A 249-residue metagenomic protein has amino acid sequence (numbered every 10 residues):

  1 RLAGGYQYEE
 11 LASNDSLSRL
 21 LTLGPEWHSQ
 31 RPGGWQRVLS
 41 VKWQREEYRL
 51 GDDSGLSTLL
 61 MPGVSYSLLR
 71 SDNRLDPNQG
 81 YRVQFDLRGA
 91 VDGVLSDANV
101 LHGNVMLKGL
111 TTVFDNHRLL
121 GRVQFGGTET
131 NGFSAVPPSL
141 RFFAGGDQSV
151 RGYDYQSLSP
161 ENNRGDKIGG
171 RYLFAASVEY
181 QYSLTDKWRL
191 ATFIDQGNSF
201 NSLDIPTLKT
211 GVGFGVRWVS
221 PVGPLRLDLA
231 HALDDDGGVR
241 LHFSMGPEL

Functional and structural regions predicted by a protein language model:
R1-Q84, R151-G152, Q156-K167, P224-R226 (+1 more regions): Gram-negative/organellar outer-membrane beta-barrel architecture
Q30, M61-V219, L241, M245: Extended beta-strand-rich architecture
